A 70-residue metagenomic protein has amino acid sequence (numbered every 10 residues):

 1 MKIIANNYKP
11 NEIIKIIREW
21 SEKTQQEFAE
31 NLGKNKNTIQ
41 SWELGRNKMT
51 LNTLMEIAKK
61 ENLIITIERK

Functional and structural regions predicted by a protein language model:
M1-Y8, W20, L44, N62-I64: N-terminal flexible/basic segments that precede or flank functional cores
P10, M49-T50: Residue-level preference for nonpolar/small residues embedded in alpha-helices
E12-N31, E56: Short basic helix-loop element that most often maps to the first helix and adjoining turn of HTH DNA-binding modules
I13, T38-S41, T53: Residue-level recognition of specific faces of alpha-helices
G33-K48: Recognition helix of helix-turn-helix/homeodomain-like DNA-binding domains that insert into the DNA major groove
T50-I67: DNA major-groove recognition helix of helix-turn-helix/homeodomain DNA-binding modules
